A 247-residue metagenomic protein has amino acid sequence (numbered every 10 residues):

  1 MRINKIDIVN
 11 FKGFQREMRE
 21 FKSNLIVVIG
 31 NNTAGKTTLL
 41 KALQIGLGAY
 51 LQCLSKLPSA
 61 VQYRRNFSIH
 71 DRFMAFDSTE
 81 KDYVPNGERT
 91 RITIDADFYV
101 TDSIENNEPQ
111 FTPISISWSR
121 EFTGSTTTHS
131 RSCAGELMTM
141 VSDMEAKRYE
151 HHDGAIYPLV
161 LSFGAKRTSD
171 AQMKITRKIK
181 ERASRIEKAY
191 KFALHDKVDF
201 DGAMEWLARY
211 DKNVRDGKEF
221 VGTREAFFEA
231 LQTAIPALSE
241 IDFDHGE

Functional and structural regions predicted by a protein language model:
M1-G202, K218-T223, A230-H245: P-loop NTPase switch/coupling surface
L207-R224: A short, highly charged nucleic-acid-interacting micro-segment common to nuclease and nuclease-linked defense proteins
